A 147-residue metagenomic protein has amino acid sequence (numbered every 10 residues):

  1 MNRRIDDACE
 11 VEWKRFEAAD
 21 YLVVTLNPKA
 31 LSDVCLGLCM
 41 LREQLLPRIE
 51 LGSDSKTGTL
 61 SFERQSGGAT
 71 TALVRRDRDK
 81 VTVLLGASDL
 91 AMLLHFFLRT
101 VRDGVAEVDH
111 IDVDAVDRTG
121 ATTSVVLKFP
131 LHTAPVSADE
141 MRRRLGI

Functional and structural regions predicted by a protein language model:
M1-I147: Positively charged, low-complexity terminal tracts and the immediately adjacent first secondary-structure elements
